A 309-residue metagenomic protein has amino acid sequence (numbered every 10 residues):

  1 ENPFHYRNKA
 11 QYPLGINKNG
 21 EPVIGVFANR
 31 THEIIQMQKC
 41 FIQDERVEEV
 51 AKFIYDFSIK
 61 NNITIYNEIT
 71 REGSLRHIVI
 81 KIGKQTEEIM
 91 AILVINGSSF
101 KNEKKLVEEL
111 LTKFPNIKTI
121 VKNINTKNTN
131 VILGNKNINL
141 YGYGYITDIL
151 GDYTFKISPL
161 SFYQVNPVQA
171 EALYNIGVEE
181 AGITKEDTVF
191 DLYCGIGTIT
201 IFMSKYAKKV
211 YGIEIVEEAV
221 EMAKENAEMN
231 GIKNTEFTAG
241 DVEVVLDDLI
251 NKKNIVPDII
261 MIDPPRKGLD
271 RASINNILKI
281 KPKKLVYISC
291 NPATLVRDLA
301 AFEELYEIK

Functional and structural regions predicted by a protein language model:
E1-I65, Q85, F100: Extended interfacial segments that mediate partner engagement and assembly in macromolecular machines
H5-Q11, E21-V23, L75-H77, E88-M90 (+2 more regions): Broad gene-expression machinery/nucleic-acid interaction feature
A10, Q43, I78, I120 (+1 more regions): A residue-level signal for conserved active-site and pocket-lining positions in enzyme catalytic cores
G25-N29, I92-V94, A223: Short, acidic/hydrophobic/Gly-rich beta-strand patch recurrent on exposed beta strands that often constitutes part
Y66-I82: A short glycine-rich, hydrophobically flanked beta-strand micro-motif that places a catalytic Asp/Glu for divalent metal
I80, T86-N96, T154-S158, I259: Short, aliphatic-rich beta-strand segments
N102-K309: Rossmann-like S-adenosyl-L-methionine
